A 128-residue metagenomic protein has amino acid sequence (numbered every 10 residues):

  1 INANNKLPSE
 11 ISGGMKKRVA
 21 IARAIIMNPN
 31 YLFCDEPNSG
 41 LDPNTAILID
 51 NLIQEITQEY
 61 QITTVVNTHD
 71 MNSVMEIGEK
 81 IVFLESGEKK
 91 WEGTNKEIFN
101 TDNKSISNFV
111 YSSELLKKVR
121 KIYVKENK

Functional and structural regions predicted by a protein language model:
L7-I11, M15: Conserved ABC ATPase signature
N28: Conserved catalytic motifs of ABC-family nucleotide-binding domains
L32-D35: Catalytic Walker B motif of ABC-type/P-loop ATPase nucleotide-binding domains
P43-T45: Helix N-cap at the start of a conserved alpha-helix in ABC-type nucleotide-binding domains
T68-H69: H-loop/switch region of ABC-family ATPase nucleotide-binding domains
V74-E76: A short, surface-exposed alpha-helical micro-motif characterized by mixed small hydrophobic and charged/polar residues
F99-K128: C-terminal boundary and immediately downstream tail of ABC-type ATPase nucleotide-binding domains
